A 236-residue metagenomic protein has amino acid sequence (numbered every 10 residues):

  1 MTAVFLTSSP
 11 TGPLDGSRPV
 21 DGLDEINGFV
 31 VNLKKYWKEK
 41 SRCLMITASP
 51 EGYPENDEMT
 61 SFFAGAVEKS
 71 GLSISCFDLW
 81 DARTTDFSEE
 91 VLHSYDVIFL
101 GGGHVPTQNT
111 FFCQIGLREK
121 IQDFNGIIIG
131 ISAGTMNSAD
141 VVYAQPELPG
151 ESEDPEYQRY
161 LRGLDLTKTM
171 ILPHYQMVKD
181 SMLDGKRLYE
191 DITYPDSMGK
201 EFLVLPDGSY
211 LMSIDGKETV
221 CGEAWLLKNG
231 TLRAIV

Functional and structural regions predicted by a protein language model:
T2-E39, P50, D57, S61 (+2 more regions): C-terminal and late-domain segments of enzyme folds
F5-L6, V97-G101, I129-G130, M170-L172: Structural motif
P10, G103-V105, A133-G134, Q176: Short glycine-rich anion-binding loops that position phosphate/pyrophosphate groups of nucleotides and phosphorylated
M45-G103: A glycine-rich, hydrophobic loop/mini-helix early in the fold
V91, Q114-G126: Catalytic-core regions built around general acid/base machinery
L100-G101, Q122-V141: Catalytic nucleophile loop
V105-Q114: Glycine/threonine-rich flexible loop motifs
